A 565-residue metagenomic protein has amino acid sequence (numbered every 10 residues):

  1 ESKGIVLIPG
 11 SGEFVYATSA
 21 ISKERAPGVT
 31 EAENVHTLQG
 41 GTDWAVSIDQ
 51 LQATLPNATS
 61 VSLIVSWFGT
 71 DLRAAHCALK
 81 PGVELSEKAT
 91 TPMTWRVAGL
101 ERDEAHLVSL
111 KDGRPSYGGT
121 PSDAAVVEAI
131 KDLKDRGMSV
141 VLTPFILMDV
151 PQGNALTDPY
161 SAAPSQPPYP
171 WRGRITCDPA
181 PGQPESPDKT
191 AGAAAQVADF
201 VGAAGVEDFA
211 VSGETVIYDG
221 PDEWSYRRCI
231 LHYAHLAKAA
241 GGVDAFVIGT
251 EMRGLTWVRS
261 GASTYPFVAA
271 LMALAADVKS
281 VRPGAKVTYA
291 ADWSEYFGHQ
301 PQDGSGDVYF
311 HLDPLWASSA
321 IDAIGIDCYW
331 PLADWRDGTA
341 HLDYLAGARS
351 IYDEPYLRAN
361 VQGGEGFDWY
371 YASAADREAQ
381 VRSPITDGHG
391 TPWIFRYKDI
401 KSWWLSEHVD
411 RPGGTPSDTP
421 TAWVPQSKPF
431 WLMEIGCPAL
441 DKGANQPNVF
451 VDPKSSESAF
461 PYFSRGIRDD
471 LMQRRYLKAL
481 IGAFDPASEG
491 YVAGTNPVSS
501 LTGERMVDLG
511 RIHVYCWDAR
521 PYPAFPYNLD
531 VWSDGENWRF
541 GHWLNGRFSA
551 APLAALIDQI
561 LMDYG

Functional and structural regions predicted by a protein language model:
E1-A20, L38-S47, G546-Y564: Mature N-terminal, pre-catalytic/accessory segment of carbohydrate-active enzymes
K3-R25, T59-G261, P283-K286, D292-S294 (+2 more regions): Substrate-binding cleft and catalytic face of glycoside hydrolase catalytic domains, especially the flexible beta-alpha
V29-P56, S109-V126, R227-C229, G304-V308 (+2 more regions): Short linear interaction motifs
Q39, Y117-P121, P221-S225, A262-A270 (+1 more regions): Alpha-helix N-cap and loop-to-helix initiation/capping positions
I48-D49, V126-K131, I230-K238, V268-K279 (+3 more regions): Generic structural signal for well-ordered alpha-helices, preferentially at hydrophobic/aromatic core positions
Q52-L55, K134-D135, L236-G241, L315-S319 (+1 more regions): Acidic (Asp/Glu)-rich catalytic clusters
S186, T190-N448: Noncatalytic carbohydrate-binding groove/subsite architecture in carbohydrate-active enzymes
A198, K442-Y564: Aromatic-rich peripheral "rim/lid" segments of glycoside hydrolase catalytic domains that contact and position glycan
